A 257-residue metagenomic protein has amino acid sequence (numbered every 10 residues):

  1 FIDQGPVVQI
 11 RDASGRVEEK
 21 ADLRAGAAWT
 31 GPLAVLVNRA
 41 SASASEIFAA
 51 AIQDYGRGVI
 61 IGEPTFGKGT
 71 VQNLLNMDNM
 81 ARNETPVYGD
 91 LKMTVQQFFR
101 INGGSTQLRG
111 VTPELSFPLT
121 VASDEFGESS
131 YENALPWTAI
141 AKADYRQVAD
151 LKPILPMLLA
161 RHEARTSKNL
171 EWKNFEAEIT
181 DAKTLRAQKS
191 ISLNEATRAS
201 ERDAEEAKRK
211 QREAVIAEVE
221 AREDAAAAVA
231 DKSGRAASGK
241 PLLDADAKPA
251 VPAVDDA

Functional and structural regions predicted by a protein language model:
F1-P136: Conserved acidic, small-residue-rich alpha-beta core segments centered on
I101, S105-A257: Conserved functional hotspot residues or short segments at active or partner-binding sites across diverse domains
